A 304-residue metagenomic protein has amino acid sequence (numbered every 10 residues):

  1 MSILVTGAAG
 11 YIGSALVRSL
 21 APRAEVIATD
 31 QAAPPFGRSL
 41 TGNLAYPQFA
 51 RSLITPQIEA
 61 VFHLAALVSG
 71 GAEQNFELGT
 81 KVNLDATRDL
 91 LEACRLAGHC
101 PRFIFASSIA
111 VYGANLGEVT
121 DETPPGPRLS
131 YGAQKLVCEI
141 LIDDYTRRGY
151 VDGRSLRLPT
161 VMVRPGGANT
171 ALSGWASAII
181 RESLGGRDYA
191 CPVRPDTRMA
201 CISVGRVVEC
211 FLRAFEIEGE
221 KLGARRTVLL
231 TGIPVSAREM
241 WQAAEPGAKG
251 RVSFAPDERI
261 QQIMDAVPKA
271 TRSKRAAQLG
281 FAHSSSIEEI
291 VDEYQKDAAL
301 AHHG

Functional and structural regions predicted by a protein language model:
L4-P22: N-terminal Rossmann NAD(P)H-binding glycine-rich loop of SDR-like oxidoreductase domains
L44-V82: NAD(P)H-binding glycine-rich loop region in Rossmannoid oxidoreductase-like domains and their noncatalytic homologs
R88-L129: Conserved Rossmann-fold NAD(P)-dependent oxidoreductase catalytic core, especially the SDR/UDP-sugar
A114, R128-R154: Active-site Tyr-X1-5-Lys
D143-R198, V204: NAD(P)-dependent short-chain dehydrogenase/reductase
S183, R194, C210-Q261, A301-H303: Mid/C-terminal beta-alpha module of Rossmann-like enzyme folds, strongest in SDR-family dehydrogenases/epimerases
V204, E258-A282: Conserved C-terminal active-site "lid" loop/helix of NAD(P)H-dependent oxidoreductases that clamps the redox cofactor
S273-Q278, S285-G304: Amphipathic terminal alpha-helices
